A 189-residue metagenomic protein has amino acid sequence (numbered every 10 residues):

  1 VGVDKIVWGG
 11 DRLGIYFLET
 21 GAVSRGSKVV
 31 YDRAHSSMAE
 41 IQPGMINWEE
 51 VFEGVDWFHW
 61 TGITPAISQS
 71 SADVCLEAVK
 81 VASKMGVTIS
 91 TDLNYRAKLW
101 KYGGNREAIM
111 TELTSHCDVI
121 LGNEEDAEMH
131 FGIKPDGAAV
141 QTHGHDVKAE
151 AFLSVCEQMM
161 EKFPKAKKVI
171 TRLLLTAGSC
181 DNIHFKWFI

Functional and structural regions predicted by a protein language model:
V1-I63: Conserved N-terminal subdomain of the carbohydrate kinase-like
G2-V3, I89-S90, L121: Hydrophobic beta-strand scaffold residues
A34, I63, N94-K98, E125 (+1 more regions): Active-site beta-loop-alpha junctions enriched in small/polar residues
A34-A39, A66-S68, R96-K101, H145-K148: Short, flexible loop segments at the rims of nucleotide/cofactor-binding pockets, characterized by
D73-G86, A108-H116: Catalytic-core regions built around general acid/base machinery
V81-T88, F163-K167: A short helix->loop->beta-strand "cap" motif at the edges of active sites that frequently abuts
M85-L93, L99: Short beta-strand/loop segments at the ligand-binding rim of alpha/beta enzyme cores
L99-F188: Conserved phosphate/ATP/ADP-binding segment of small-molecule kinases
